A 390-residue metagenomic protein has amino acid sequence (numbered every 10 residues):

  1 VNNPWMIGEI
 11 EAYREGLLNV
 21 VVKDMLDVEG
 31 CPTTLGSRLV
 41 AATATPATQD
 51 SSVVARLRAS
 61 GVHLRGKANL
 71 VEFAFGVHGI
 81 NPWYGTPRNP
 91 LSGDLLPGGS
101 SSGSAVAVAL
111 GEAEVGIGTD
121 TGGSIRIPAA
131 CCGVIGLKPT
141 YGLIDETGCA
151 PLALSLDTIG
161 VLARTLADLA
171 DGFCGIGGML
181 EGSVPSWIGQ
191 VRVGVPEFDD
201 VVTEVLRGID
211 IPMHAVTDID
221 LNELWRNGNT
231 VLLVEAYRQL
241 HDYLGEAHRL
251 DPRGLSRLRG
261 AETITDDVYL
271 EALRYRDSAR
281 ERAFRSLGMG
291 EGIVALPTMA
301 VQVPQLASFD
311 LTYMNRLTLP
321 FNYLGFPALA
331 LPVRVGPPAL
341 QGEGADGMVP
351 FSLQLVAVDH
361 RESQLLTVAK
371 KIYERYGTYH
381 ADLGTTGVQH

Functional and structural regions predicted by a protein language model:
V1-S51, V71-G76, D382-H390: Short, well-ordered alpha-helical
P4-I10, R14, I135-T203, T378-T386: A short helix-breaking turn/cap at a secondary-structure junction
L17-L35, T230-E281, P332-S352: Short helix-loop capping/hinge segments that flank enzyme active sites or metal/cofactor-binding pockets
V20, L26, T158, G175-L233 (+2 more regions): Gly/Ser-rich, acidic/histidine-flanked active-site/gating loops
V40-T45, D157-R164, R259-I264, L355: Short, well-ordered beta-strand elements within core beta-sheets of diverse protein domains
R58-F173, P327-P332, P350-Q354: Short glycine/serine-rich loop segments
A59, A170, I176, V268-H390: Glycine-rich, small-residue loops and helix-cap segments that act as flexible hinges at active-site edges
D199-T217, H241-A247, Y269-E291: Acyltransferase
